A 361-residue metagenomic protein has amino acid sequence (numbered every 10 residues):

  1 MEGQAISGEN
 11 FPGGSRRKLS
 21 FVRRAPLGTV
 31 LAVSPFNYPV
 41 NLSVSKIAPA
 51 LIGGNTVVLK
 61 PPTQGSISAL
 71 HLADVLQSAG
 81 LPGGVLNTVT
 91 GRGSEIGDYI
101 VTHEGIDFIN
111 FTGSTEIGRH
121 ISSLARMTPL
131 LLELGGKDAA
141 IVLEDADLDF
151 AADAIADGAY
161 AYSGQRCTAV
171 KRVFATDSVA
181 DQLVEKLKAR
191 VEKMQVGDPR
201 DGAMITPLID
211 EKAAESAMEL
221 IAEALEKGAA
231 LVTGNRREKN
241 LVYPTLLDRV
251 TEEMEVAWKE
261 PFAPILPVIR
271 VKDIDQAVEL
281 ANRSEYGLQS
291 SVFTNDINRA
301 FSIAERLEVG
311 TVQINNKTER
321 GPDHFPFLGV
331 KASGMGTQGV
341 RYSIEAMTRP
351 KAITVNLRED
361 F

Functional and structural regions predicted by a protein language model:
M1-I6: Long amphipathic alpha-helix in the N-terminal Rossmann-like dinucleotide-binding domain of NAD(P)-dependent
G8-F150, V271: Rossmann-like NAD(P) dinucleotide-binding subdomain of oxidoreductase/dehydrogenase enzymes
S45-I47, L220, R299: Conserved sugar-transfer catalytic core signal across GT-A, GT-B, and GT-C glycosyltransferases
T56-V58, L231, T311: A short hydrophobic/small-residue beta-strand
S78-P82, K193-M194, M254: Short helix-capping segments at alpha-helix termini
I106, I141, Q195, K227 (+1 more regions): Conserved C-terminal structural/oligomerization subdomain of aldehyde/semialdehyde dehydrogenase
F108, E116-T251, I314, D360: ALDH superfamily catalytic-core signature
